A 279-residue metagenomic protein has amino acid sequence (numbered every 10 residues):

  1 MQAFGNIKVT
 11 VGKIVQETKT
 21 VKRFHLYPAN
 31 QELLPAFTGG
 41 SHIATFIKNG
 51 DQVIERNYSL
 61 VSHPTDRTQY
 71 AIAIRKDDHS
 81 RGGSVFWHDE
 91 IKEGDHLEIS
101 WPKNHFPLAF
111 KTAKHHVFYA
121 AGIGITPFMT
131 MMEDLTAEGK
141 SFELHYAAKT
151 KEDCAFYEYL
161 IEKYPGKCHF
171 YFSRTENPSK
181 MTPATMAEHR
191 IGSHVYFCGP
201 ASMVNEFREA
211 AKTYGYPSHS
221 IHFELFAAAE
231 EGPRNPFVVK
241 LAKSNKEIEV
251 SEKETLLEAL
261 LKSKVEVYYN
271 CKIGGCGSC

Functional and structural regions predicted by a protein language model:
Q2, V85-N245, E249: FNR/FR-type flavoprotein reductase catalytic core
Q2-H96, S100, A148-T150, L160: Ferredoxin-reductase
T18, P64-R67, K151, T175-N177 (+2 more regions): Residue-level detector of flexible, active-site-proximal loop/helix-junction positions within diverse enzyme catalytic
G39-S41, G232-F237, C276: A short, compositionally biased
S62, V250, I273: Conserved strand-loop elements at the edges of beta-sheets that form or border functional pockets
A113, P165, K253, I273-C276: ATP/adenylate-binding site constellation spanning eukaryotic-like Ser/Thr protein kinases, ABC-transporter
P127, L261, V265-C279: Local cysteine-cluster metal-coordination motifs and their immediate loop/turn environment, predominantly Fe-S cluster
P236-Y268: C-terminal accessory/binding modules appended to enzymatic or scaffolding proteins
